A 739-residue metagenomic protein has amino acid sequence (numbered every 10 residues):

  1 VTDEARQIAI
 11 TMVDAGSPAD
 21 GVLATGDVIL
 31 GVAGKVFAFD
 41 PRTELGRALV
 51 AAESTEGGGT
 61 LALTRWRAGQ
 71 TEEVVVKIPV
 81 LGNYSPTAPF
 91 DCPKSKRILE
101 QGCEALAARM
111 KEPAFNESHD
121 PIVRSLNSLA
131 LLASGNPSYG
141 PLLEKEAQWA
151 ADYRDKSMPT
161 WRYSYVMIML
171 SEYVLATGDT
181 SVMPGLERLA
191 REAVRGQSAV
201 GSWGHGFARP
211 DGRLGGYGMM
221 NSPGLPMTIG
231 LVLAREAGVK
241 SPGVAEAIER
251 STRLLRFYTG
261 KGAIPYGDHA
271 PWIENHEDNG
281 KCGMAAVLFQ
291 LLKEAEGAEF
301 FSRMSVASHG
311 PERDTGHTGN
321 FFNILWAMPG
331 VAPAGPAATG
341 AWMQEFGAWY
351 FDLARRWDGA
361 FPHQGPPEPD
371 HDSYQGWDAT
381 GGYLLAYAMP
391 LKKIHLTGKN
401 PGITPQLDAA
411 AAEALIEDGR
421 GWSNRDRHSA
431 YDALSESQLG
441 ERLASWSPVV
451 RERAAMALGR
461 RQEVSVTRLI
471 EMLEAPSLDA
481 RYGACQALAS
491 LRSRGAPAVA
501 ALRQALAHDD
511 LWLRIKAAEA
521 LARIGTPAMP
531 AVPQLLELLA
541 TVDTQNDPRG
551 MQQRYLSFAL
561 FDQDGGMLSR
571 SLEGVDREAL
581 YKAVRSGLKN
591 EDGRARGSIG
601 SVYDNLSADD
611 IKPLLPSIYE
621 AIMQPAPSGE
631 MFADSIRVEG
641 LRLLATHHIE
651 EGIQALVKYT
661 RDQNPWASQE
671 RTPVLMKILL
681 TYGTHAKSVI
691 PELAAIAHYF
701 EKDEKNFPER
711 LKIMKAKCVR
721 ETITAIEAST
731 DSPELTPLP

Functional and structural regions predicted by a protein language model:
V1-D14, S54, E73-Y84: PDZ/PDZ-like peptide-tail recognition elements
T2-G31, K35-F39: PDZ/PDZ-like domain segments forming the peptide/carboxylate-binding groove, activating on the N-terminal beta-strands
G31-T64: PDZ domains, with a preference for the canonical peptide-binding region formed by the helix
D40, A62-A105: C-terminal, low-ordered peptide segments at domain boundaries
S85, G297-R303, G330-P333, A337-A341 (+2 more regions): Terminal, non-catalytic domain-edge segments
I98-A114, P141-S157, P184-W203, E246-I264 (+9 more regions): Long, well-ordered core segments of solenoidal/helical folds
L99-C103, G140-A147, M183, A190 (+9 more regions): Amphipathic alpha-helical scaffolding segments comprising HEAT/armadillo-like alpha-solenoid repeats
S125-A133, L288, P333, G419-Y431 (+9 more regions): Structural detector for internal amphipathic alpha-helices that build alpha-solenoid repeat scaffolds
